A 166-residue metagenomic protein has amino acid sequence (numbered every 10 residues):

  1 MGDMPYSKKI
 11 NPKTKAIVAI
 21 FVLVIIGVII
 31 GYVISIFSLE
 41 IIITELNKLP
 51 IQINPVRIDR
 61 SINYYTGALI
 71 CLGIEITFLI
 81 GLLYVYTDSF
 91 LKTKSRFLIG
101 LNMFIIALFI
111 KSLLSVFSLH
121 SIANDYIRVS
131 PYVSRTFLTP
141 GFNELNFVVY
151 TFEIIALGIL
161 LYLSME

Functional and structural regions predicted by a protein language model:
M1-I10, I74-I99: Cytoplasmic juxtamembrane interface segments
D3-L23, S95-I105, G158-Y162: Alpha-helical transmembrane segments and their helix-start/interface "positive-inside/aromatic belt" motifs in integral
F21-Y32, G100-F117: Hydrophobic alpha-helical membrane-insertion segments
Y32-N47, F117-I127: Membrane-helix interface motif
I41-I62, S130-F137: Perimembrane loop-to-helix junctions flanking transmembrane segments
P55-Y84: Alpha-helical transmembrane segments and their immediate interhelical/interface regions in integral membrane proteins
F78-L79, T151-L160: Hydrophobic cores of alpha-helical transmembrane segments in multi-pass inner/ER membrane proteins, independent
F137-T151: Individual transmembrane alpha-helices with interfacial aromatic-anchor signatures
